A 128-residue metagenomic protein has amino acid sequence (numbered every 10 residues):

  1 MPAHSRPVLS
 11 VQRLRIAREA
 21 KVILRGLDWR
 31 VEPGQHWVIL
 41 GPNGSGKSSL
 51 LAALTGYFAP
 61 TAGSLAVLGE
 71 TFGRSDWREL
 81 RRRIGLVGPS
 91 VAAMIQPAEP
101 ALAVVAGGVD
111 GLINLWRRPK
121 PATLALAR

Functional and structural regions predicted by a protein language model:
L9, I23-G26: Conserved structural motif at the start of ABC-family nucleotide-binding domains
K21-V22, R78: Short coil-to-beta microelement around the adenine-binding A-loop and adjacent beta1/P-loop entry of ABC ATPase
V38, R78-A93, L102-A103: ABC nucleotide-binding domain signature
L40-P42: The feature captures the beta-strand-to-loop junction immediately N-terminal to the Walker
T55: Helix-to-loop junction immediately C-terminal to a conserved catalytic motif
P60-G73, L80: Conserved ABC transporter NBD signature motif
P89-R128: ABC-family P-loop ATPase nucleotide-binding domains
